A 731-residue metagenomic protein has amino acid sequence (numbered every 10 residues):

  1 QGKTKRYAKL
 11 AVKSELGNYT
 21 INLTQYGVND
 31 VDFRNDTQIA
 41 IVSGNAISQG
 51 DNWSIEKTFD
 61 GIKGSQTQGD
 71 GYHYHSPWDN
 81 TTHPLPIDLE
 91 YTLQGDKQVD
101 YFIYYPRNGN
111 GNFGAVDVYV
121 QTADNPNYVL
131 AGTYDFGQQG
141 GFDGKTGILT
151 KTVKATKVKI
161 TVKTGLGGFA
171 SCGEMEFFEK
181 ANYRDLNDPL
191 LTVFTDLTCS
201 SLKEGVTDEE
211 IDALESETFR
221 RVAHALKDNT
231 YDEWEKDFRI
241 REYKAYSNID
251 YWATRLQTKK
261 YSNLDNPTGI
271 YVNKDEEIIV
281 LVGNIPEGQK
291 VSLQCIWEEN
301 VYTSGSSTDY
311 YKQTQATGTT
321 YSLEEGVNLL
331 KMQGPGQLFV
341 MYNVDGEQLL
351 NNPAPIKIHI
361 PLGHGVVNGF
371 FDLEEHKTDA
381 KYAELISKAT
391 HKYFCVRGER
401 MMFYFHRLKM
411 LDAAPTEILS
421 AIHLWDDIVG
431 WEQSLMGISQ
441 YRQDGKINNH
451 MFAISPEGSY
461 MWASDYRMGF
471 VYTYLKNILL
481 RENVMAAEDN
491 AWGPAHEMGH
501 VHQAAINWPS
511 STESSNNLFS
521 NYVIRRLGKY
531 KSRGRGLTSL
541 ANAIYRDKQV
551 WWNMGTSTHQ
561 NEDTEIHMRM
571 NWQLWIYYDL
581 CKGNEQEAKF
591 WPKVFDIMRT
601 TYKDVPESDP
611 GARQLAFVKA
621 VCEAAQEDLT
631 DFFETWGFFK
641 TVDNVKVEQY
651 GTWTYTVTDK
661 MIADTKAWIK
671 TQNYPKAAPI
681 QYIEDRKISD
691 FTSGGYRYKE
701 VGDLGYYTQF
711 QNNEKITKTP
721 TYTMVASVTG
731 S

Functional and structural regions predicted by a protein language model:
Y19, L166-K180, E347-L362: Edge beta-strands of jelly-roll/beta-sandwich modules across compartments, strongly enriched in secreted/luminal
G27-Q94, R107-N112, A181-L186: Disordered, acidic Ser/Thr/Pro-rich linker "stalks" and the adjacent N-terminal cap of the next globular domain
P84-P86, Q94-Y101, K154-T156, N273-I278: Extended extracellular/luminal ectodomain segments enriched in beta-structured repeat modules
L85, N108-R184: Trp- and acidic/polar-enriched beta-sheet ligand-binding modules for extracellular glycan and matrix recognition
L186-D188, T192-V193, T198-D232, P610-G730: Beta/coil-rich, acidic/histidine-enriched accessory regions frequently appended to metallopeptidases
L191-N368, S731: Beta-strand-enriched, solvent-exposed domains that form extended recognition/catalytic surfaces
Y382-K582, W591-F595, F617: Catalytic cores of extracellular degradative/oxidative enzymes
A543-T658, D664: Active-site-proximal alpha-helical
